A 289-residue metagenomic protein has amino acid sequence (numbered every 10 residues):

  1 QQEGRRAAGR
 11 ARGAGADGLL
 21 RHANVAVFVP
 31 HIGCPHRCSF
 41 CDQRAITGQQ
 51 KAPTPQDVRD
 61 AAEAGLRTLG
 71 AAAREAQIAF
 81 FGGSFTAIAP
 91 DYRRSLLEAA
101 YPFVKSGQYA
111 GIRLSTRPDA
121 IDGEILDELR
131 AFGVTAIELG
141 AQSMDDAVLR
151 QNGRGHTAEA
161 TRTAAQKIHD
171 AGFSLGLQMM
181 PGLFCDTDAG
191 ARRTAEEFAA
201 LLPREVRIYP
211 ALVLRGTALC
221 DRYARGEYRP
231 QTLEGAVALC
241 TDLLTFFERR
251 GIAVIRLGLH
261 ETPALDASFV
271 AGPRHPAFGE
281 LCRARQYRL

Functional and structural regions predicted by a protein language model:
Q1-N24, A218, R225-L289: Auxiliary Fe-S-binding modules of radical SAM enzymes
G15-T47, L66-T86, R113-R117, V134-A136 (+1 more regions): N-terminal pre-triad scaffold of radical SAM enzymes
P30-G33, Y209-L214, H260: Short glycine-enriched loops at secondary-structure junctions
C34-C38, L214-C220, L265-A267: Short acidic/His/Gly/Ser-rich catalytic and metal-binding motifs that mark active-site loops of diverse hydrolases
I46-R59, G82-A211, R215-G235: Conserved non-cysteine loop/helix-boundary elements of the Radical SAM core domain that shape
D60-A71, T241, T245: A short, N-terminal amphipathic alpha-helix
R74-Q77, G111, S174, A253: Residues at the starts of beta-strands that form the adenosine-phosphate
